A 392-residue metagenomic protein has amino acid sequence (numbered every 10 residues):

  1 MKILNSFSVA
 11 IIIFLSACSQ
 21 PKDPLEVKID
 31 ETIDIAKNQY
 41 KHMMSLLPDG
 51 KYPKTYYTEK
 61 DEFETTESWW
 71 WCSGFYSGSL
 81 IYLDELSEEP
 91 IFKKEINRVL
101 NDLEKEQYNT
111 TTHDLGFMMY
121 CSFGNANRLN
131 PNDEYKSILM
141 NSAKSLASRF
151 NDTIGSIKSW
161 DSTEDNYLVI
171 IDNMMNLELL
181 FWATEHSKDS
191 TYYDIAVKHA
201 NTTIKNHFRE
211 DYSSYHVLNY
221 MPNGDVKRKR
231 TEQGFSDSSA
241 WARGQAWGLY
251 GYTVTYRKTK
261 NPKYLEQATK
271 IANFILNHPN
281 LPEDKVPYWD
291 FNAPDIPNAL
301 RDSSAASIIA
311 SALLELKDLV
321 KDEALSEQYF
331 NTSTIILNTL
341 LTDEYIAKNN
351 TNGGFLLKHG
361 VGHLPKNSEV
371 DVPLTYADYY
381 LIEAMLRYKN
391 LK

Functional and structural regions predicted by a protein language model:
K2-A10: Sec-dependent signal peptide recognition, specifically the positively charged N-region followed immediately by
F7, S19-P21: Compositionally biased, intrinsically disordered low-complexity regions
L15-A17: C-terminal motif of bacterial Sec signal peptides marking the signal peptidase cleavage site
K22-K392: Glycan-recognition and catalytic cores of secretory/periplasmic carbohydrate-active enzymes
